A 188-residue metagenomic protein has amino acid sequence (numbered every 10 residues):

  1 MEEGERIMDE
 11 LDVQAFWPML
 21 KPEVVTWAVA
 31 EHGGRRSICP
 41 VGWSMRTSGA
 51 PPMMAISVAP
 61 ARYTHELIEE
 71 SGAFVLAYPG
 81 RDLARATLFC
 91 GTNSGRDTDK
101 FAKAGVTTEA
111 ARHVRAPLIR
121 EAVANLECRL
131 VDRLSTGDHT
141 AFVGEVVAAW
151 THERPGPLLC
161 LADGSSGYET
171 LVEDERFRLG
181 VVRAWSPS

Functional and structural regions predicted by a protein language model:
E2-S188: Basic, polyanion-binding surface patches
